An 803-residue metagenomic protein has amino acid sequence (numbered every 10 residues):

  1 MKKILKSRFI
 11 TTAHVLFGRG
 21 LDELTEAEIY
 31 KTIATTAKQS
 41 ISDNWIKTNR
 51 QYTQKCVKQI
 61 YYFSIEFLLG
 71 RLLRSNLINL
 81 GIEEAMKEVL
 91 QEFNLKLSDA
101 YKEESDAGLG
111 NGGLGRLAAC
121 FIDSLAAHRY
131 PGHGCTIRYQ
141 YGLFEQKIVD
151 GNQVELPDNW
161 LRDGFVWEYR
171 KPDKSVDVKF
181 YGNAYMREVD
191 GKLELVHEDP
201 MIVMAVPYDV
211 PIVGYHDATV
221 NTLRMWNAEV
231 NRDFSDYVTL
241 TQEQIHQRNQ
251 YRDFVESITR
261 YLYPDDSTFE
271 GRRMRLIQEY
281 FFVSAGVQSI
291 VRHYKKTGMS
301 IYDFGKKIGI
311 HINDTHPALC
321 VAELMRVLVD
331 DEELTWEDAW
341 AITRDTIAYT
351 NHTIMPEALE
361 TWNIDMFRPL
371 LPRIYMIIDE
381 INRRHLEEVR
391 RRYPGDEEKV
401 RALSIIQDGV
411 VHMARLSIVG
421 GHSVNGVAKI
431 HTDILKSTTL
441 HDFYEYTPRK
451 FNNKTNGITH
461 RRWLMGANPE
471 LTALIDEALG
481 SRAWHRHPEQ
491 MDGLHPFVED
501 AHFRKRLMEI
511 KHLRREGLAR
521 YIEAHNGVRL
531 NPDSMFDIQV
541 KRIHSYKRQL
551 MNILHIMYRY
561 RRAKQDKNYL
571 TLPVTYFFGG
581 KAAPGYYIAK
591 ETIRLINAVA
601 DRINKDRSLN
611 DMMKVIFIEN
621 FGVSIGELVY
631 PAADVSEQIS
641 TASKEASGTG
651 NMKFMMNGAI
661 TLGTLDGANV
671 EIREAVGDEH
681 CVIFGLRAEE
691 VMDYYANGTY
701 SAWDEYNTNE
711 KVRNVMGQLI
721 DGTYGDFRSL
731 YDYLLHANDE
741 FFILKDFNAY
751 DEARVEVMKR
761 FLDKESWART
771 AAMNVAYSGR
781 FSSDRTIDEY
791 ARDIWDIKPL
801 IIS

Functional and structural regions predicted by a protein language model:
M1-S803: A conserved ligand/cofactor-binding region detector
